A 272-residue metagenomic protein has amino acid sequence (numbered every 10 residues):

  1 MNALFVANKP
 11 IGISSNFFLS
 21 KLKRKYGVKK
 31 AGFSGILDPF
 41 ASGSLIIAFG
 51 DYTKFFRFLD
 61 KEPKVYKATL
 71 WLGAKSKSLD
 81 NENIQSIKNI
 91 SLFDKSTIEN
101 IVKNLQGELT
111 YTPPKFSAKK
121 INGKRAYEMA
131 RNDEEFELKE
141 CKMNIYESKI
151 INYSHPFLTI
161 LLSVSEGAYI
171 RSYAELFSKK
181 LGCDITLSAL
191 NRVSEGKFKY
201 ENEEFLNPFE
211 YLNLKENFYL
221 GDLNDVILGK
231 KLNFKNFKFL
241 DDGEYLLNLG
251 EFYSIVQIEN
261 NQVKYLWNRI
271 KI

Functional and structural regions predicted by a protein language model:
M1-G12, N16-L37, A41-S44, K95-T97 (+3 more regions): Accessory RNA 3′-end/elbow-binding domains used by RNA modification enzymes
A3, S42-G43, E62-A68, C141 (+2 more regions): A generic structural signal for short beta-strands and their flanking turns/coil linkers
K9, L70-L72, R131, E147-N152 (+2 more regions): Short, structured patches in soluble enzyme cores that scaffold and shape functional sites
K21-V28, I46, F136-G182: The conserved catalytic core of RNA pseudouridine synthases
G50-T53, K75: Short, charged/polar surface micro-motifs in flexible loops or helix N-caps
F58-P113: Acidic, low-complexity central loop/insert segments
L109-P113, R171, C183-S188: Short, structured loop/turn "capping" segments at alpha-beta junctions
